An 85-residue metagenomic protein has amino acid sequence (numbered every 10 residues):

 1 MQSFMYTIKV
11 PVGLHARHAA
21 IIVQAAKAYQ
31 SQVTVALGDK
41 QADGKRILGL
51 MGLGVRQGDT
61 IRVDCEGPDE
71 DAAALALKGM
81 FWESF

Functional and structural regions predicted by a protein language model:
M1-M5, T60-R62: Intrinsic-disorder/low-complexity, polar/charged segments enriched in Ser/Thr/Lys/Arg/Asp/Glu/Gln
T7-D43, L48, G52-L53, Q57: Compact, glycine-rich, soluble single-domain proteins
M51-F85: C-terminal structural segments of small proteins and small subunits
